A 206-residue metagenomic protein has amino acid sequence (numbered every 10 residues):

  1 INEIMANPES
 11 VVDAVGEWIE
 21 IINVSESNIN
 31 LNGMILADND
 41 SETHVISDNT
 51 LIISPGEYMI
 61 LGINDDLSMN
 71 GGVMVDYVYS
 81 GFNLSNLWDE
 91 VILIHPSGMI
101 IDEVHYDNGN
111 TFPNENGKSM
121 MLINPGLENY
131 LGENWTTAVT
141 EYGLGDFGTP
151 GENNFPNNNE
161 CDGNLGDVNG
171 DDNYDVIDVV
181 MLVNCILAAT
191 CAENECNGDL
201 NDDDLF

Functional and structural regions predicted by a protein language model:
I1-G132, A138-F147, E152-N158: Activation on beta-sandwich/Ig-like modules and their edge loops
P150-F206: Cellulosome-associated attachment modules in secreted, modular CAZymes
